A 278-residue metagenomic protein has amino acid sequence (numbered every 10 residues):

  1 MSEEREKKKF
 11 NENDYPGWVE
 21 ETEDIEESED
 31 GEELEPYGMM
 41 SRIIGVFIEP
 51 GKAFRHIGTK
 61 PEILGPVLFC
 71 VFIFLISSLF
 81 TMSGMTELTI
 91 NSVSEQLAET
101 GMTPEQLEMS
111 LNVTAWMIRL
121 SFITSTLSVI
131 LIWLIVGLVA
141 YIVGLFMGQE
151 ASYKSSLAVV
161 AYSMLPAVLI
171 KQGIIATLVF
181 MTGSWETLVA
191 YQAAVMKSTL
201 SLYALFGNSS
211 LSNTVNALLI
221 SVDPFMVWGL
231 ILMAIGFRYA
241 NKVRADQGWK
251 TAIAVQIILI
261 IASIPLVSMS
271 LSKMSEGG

Functional and structural regions predicted by a protein language model:
M1-Y37: Low-complexity, intrinsically disordered extramembrane tails and loops of integral membrane proteins
E29-L34, M117-S121, L211-N216: Short juxtamembrane and helix-loop transition motifs at transmembrane-helix boundaries in membrane proteins
L34, I44, G144-M147, Y239: Short N-terminal micro-motifs specific to bacterial/archaeal maturation and metal-cluster initiation sites
L34-G45, K52, S209-N213: Coil-to-alpha-helix initiation sites in intrinsically disordered, low-complexity, charged segments
M39-M40, F47, K52-K171: Selected alpha-helical membrane-embedding segments in polytopic membrane proteins
M40-I43, P66, T126, I130 (+3 more regions): Alpha-helical transmembrane segments
L157-G278: Hydrophobic alpha-helical transmembrane segments and adjacent short intramembrane/lumenal linkers of inner/organellar
